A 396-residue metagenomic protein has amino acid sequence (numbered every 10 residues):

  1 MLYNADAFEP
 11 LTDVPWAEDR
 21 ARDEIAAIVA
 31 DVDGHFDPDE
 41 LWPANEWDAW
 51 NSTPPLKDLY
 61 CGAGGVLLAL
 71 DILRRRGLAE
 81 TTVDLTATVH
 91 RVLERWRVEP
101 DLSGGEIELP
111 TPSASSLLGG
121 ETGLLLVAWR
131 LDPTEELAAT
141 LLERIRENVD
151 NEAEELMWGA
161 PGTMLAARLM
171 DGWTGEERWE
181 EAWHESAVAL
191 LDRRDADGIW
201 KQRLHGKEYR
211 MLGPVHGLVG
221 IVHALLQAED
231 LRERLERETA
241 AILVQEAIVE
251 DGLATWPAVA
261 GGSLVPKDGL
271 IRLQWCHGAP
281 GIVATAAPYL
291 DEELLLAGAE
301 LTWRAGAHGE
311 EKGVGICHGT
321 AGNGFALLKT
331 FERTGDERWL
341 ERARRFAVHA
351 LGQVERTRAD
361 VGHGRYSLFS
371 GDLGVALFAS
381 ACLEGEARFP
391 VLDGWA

Functional and structural regions predicted by a protein language model:
M1-A63, L68-I72, R76-R91, E181-A196: Low-complexity, Ser/Thr/Pro/Gly-enriched N-terminal "stalk/linker" regions
M1-D31, Q227, P288, L301 (+5 more regions): Terminal, non-catalytic domain-edge segments
L2-P10, L56-I72, S113-W129, E155-D171 (+4 more regions): Well-ordered alpha-helical segments within folded domains of soluble proteins
D23-L41, D84-G104, P133-A153, A182-K201 (+4 more regions): Long, well-ordered core segments of solenoidal/helical folds
D58, L78-G213, V219: Extended ligand-binding groove/face enriched in aromatic
L73-E80, M170-E181, Q227-R234, Y289 (+1 more regions): Inter-helical turn/loop segments and adjacent helix faces that build the functional surface of alpha-helical bundle
E177-Y289, E293: Extended ligand-binding clefts on enzyme/binding-domain cores
T302-W339, F346: Loop/turn-rich, solvent-exposed surfaces of beta-rich toroidal or solenoidal domains
